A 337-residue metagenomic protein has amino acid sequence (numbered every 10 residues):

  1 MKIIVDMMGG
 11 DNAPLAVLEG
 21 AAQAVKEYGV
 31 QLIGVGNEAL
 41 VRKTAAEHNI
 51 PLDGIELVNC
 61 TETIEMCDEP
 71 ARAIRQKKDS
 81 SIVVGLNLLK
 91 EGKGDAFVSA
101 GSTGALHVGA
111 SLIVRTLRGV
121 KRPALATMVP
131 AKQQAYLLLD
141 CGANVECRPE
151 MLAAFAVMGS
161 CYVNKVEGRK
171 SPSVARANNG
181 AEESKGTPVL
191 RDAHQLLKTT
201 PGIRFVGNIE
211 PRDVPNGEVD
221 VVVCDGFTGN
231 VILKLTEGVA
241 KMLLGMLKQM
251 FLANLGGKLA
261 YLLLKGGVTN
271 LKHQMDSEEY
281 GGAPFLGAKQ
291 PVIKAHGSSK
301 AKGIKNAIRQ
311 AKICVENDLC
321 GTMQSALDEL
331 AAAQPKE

Functional and structural regions predicted by a protein language model:
M1-R42: N-terminal phosphate-binding or glycine-rich loops at protein starts, especially the Walker A/P-loop of NTPases
V5-P14, A143-A153, K294-A301: Short, glycine-rich nucleotide/cofactor-binding loops
D6, V35-G36, V58, S99-G101 (+6 more regions): Short beta-strand segments
A13-V17, D79-G92, A96-A110, L117 (+6 more regions): Short glycine/serine/threonine-rich phosphate/pyrophosphate-binding segments that cradle anionic phosphate groups
L15-A16, Q31-I33, A39-R42, V145-G207 (+3 more regions): Glycine-rich phosphate/diphosphate-binding loop of Rossmann-like nucleotide-binding domains
I50-G94: Phosphate/nucleotide-donor binding subsite
S111-A124, M128-L138, E218-V222, G226-E337: Glycine-rich phosphate/nucleotide-binding loop
